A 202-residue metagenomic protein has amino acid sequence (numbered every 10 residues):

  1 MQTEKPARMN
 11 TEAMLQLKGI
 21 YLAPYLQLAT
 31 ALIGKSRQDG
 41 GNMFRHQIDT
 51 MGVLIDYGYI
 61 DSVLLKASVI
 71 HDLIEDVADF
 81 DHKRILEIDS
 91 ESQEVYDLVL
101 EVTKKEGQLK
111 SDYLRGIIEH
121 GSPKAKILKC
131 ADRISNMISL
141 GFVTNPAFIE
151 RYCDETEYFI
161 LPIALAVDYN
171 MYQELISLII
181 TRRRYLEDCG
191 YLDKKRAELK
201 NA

Functional and structural regions predicted by a protein language model:
Q2-A202: Active-site helical microenvironments for divalent-metal-assisted chemistry
